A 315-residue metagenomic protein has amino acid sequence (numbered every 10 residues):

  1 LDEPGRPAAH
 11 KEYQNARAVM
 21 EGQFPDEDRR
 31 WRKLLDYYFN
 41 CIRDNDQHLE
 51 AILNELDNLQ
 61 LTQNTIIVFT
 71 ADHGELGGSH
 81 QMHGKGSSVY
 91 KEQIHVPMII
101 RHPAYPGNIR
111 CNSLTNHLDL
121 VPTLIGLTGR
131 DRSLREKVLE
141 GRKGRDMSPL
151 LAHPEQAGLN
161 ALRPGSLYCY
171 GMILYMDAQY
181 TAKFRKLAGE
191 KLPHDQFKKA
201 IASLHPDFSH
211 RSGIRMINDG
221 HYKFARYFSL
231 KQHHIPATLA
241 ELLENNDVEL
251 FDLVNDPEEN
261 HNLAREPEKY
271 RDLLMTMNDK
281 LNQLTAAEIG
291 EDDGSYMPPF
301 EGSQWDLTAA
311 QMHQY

Functional and structural regions predicted by a protein language model:
L1-N64, V68-L114, L127-K137, E244 (+2 more regions): Active-site-proximal cap/lid insertion segments
G5-R30, L243-N245, L263-Y315: Long, internal low-complexity/basic segments
D36-E50, Q93-I94, T115-P122, G126 (+8 more regions): A structural signal for well-ordered alpha-helical segments within the folded catalytic domains of diverse enzymes
Q63-V68, N108-I217, M275, D293-E301: Polar, surface-exposed loop/tail segments that function as active-site lids or cofactor/substrate-recognition elements
G77, M147, L263: Short clusters of hydrophobic/aromatic residues that line enzyme substrate/ligand-binding pockets
Y90-E92, C169-R265, T308, Q314-Y315: C-terminal, low-complexity/hydrophilic appendages and adjacent surface loops of extracellular/periplasmic anionic
H102-Y105, G129-D131, H153-E155, G220-Y222 (+2 more regions): Short loop segments at secondary-structure junctions
